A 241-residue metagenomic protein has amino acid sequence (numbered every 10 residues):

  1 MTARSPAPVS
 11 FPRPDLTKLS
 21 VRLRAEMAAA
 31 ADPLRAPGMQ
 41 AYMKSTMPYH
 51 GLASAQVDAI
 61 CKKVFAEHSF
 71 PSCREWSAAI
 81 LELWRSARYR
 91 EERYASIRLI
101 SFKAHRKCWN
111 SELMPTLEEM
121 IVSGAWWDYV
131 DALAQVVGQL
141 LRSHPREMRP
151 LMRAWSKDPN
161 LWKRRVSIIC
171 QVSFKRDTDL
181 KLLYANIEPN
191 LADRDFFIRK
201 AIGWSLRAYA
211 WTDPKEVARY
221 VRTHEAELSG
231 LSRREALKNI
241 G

Functional and structural regions predicted by a protein language model:
T2-G241: Alpha-helical scaffold domains
